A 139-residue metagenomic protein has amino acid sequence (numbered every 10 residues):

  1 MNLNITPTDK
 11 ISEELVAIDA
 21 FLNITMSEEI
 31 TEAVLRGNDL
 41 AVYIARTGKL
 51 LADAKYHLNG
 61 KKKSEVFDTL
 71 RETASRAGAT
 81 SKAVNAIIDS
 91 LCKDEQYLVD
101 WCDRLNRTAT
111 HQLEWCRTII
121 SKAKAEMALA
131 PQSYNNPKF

Functional and structural regions predicted by a protein language model:
M1-K10: Extended assembly-interface/linker segments at domain junctions
L3, Q132-F139: Short acidic DE-rich linear segments
K10-V42: Short, charge-rich amphipathic alpha-helices with coiled-coil/heptad character
T25, E32-L35, D39, R46 (+5 more regions): Residue preference for a single heptad-register face of alpha-helical coiled-coils
T31-V66: Short, well-structured hydrophobic secondary-structure segments
Y56-D100: Extended, amphipathic alpha-helical coiled-coil scaffold segments used for oligomerization/tethering in eukaryotic
H57-G60, S64, R71, Q112 (+3 more regions): Soluble, cytosolic/nucleoplasmic coiled-coil alpha-helices used as oligomeric scaffolds and tethers in large eukaryotic
Y97-L129: Long amphipathic alpha-helical coiled-coil segments
